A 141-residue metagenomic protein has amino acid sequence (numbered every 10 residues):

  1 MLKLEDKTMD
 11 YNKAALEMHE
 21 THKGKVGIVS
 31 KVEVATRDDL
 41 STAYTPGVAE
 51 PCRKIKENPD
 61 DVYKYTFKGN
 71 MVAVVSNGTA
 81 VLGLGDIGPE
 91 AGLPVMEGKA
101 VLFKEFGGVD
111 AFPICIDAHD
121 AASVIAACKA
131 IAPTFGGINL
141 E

Functional and structural regions predicted by a protein language model:
L2-E141: N-terminal ligand-binding/catalytic initiation module
